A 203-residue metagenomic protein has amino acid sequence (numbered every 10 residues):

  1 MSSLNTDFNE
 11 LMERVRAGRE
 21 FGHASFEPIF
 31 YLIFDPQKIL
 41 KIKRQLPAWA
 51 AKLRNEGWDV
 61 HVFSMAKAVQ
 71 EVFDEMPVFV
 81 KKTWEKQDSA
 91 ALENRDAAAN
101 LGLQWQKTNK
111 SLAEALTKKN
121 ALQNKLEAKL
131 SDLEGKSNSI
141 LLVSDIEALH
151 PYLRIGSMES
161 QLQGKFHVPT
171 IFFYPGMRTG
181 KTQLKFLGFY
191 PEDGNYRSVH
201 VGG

Functional and structural regions predicted by a protein language model:
M1-L53, W58-V62: Glycine-rich P-loop/Walker A and Walker A-like loops and their local beta1-loop-alpha1 context in P-loop NTPases
R14, K118-E134: A short, acidic, amphipathic alpha-helical segment used as a generic capping/interface helix at domain edges
E27-Y31, N138-I140, P169-I171: Residue-level preference for the first positions of well-ordered beta-strands
Q37-K41, A68, L112-K119, E147-P151 (+1 more regions): Short acidic, S/G/P-rich loop/turn micro-motifs used as interaction or catalytic elements
L40-P47, E71-M76, H150-S157, K181-K185: A short acidic (Asp/Glu
V62-K119: Long, charge-dense
G135-Y152: Conserved P-loop NTPase "ATPase switch" module shared by AAA+ and STAND
E147-G203: Glycine-rich, aromatic-bearing surface loops/beta-hairpins
